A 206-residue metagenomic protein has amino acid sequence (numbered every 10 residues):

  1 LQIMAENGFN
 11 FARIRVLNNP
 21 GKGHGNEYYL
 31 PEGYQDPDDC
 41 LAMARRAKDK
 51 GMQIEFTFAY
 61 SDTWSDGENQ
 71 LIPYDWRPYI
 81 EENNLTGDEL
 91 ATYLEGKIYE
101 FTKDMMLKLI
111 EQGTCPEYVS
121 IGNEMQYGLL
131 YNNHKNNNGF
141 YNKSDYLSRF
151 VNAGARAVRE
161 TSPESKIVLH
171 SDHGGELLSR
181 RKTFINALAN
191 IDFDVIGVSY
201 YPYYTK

Functional and structural regions predicted by a protein language model:
I3-K143, S148-K166, D172: Substrate-binding cleft and catalytic face of glycoside hydrolase catalytic domains, especially the flexible beta-alpha
E117, N123, L169-D172, R180-K206: Aromatic- and acid-rich polysaccharide-binding/catalytic face of secreted or lumenal carbohydrate-active enzymes
